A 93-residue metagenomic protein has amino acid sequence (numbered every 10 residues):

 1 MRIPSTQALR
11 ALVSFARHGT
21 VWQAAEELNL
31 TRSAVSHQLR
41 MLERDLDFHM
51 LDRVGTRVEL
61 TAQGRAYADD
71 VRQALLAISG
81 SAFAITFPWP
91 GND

Functional and structural regions predicted by a protein language model:
M1-H18, S36, R65-A68, R72: Short alpha-helical elements of helix-turn-helix
V13-N29: Short helix-boundary/capping micro-motifs
T20-V21, L39, R53: Helix-turn-helix DNA-binding elements, focusing on the entry/boundary residues of the two helices that contact DNA
T31, Q38-M41: Residues within the DNA-recognition helix of helix-turn-helix
E43-L60: A short LG(V/I)-centered, amphipathic sequence patch enriched for acidic residue(s) preceding the LG motif
S79-F83: A short, exposed helix-loop element centered on a Lys and neighboring polar residues
T86-D93: Interdomain hinge and pocket-entrance segments immediately C-terminal to HTH DNA-binding domains
